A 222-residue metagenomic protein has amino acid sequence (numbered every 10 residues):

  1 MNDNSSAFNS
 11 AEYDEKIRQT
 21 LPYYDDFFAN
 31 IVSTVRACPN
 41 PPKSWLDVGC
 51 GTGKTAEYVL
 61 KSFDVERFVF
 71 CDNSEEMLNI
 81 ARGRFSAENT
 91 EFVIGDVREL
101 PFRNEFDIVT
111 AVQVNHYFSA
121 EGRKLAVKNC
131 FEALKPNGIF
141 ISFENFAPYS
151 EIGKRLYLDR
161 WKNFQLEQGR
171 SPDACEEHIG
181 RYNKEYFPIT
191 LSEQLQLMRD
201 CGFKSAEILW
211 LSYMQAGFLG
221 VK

Functional and structural regions predicted by a protein language model:
M1-N40: Conserved class I S-adenosyl-L-methionine
L46-V48, T52-E99: Class I SAM-dependent methyltransferase SAM/SAH-binding core
T110: A conserved beta-strand element that flanks and buttresses the S-adenosyl-L-methionine
Q113-H116, E144: Short catalytic micro-motifs in class I SAM-dependent methyltransferases
K124-P136: A short glycine-rich, Lys/Arg-flanked "PGG" loop and its adjoining helix->strand segment in the class I
N137-N145: Conserved beta-strand signature within the Rossmann-like core of class I S-adenosyl-L-methionine
N145-R199: C-terminal alpha-helical "lid/dimerization" subdomain adjacent to the S-adenosyl-L-methionine
K204-K222: Core SAM-dependent methyltransferase catalytic element
